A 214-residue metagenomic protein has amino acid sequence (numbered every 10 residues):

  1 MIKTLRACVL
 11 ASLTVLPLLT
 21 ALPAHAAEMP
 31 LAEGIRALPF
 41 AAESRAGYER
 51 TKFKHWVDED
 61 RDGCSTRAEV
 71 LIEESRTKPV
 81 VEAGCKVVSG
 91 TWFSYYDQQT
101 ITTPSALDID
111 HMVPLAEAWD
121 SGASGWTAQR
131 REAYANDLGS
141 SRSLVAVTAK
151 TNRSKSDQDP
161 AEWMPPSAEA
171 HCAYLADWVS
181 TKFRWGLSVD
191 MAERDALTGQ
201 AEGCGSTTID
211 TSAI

Functional and structural regions predicted by a protein language model:
M1-A26: Secretory targeting and sorting signals
T20, E69, A118-S121: Active-site-proximal flexible loops/turns
A24-R61, E193-D195, S206-I214: N-terminal module-boundary/linker segments of secreted carbohydrate-active enzymes
L38, G84-Q98: Short, motif-level signal for alpha-helix interfacial/capping segments enriched in acidic residues and aromatics/proline
E49-V88: N-terminal carbohydrate-binding/catalytic regions of secreted carbohydrate-active enzymes
W92-I214: Domain-level detector of nuclease and nuclease-like folds in predominantly extracellular/periplasmic contexts
